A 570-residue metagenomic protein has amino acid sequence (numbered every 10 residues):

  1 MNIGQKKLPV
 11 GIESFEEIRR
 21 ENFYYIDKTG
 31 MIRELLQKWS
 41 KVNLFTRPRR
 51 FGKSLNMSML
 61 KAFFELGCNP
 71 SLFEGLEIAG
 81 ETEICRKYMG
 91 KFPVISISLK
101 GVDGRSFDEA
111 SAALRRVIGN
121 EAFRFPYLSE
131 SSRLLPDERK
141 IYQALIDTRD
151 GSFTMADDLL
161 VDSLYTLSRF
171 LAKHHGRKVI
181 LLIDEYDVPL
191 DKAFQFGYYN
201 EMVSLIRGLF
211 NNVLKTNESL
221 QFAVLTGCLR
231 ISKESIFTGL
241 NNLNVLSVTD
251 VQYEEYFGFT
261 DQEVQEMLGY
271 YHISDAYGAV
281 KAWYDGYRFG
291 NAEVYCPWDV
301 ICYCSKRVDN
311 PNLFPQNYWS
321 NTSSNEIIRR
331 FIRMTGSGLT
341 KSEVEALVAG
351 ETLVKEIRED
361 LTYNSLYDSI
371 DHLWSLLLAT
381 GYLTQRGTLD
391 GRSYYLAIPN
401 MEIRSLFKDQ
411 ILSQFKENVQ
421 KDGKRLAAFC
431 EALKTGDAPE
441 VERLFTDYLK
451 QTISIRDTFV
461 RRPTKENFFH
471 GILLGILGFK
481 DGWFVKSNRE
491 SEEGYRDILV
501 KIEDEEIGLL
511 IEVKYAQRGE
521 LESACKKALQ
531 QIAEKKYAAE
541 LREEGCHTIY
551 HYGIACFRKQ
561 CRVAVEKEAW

Functional and structural regions predicted by a protein language model:
M1-E81: Walker A/P-loop-proximal flanking segment of P-loop NTPase domains
V10-R19, E109, A113-V161, P189-F194: Conserved P-loop NTPase mechanochemical-coupling segment
G11, A62-Y127: P-loop NTPase motor core
A122, S163-H174, E201-Q221, Y537-E540: Substrate-engagement module of ASCE P-loop NTPases
I180-D184, G208, Q221-C228: Structural recognition of the conserved hydrophobic beta-strand(s) that form the central parallel beta-sheet of P-loop
K233-G239, L246-S305, D309, E343-L347: Amphipathic alpha-helical segments of the small helical/lid subdomains adjacent to P-loop NTPase cores
L243-N244, Y295-K536, C561-W570: Extended alpha-helical interface modules used as scaffolds for assembling large macromolecular complexes
E540, E544-W570: Domain-level recognition of nuclease-like catalytic cores that cleave nucleotide substrates
